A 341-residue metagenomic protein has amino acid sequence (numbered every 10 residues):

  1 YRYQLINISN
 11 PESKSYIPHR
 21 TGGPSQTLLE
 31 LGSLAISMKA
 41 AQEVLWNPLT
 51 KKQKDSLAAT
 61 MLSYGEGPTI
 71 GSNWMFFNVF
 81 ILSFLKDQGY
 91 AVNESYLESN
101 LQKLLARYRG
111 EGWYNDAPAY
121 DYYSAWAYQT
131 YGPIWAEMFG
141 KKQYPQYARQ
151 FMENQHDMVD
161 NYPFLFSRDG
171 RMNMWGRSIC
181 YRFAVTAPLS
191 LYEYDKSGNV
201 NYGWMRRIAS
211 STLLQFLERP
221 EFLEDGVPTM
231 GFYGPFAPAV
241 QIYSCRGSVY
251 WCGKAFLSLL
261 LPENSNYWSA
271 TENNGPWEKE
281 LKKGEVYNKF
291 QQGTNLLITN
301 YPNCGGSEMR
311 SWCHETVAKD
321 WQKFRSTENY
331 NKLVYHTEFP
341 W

Functional and structural regions predicted by a protein language model:
Y1-M158, P163-S190: Aromatic-lined, polymer-binding surfaces characteristic of secreted/periplasmic polysaccharide-degrading enzymes
E193-W341: Extended polysaccharide-engagement surfaces of secreted carbohydrate-active enzymes
